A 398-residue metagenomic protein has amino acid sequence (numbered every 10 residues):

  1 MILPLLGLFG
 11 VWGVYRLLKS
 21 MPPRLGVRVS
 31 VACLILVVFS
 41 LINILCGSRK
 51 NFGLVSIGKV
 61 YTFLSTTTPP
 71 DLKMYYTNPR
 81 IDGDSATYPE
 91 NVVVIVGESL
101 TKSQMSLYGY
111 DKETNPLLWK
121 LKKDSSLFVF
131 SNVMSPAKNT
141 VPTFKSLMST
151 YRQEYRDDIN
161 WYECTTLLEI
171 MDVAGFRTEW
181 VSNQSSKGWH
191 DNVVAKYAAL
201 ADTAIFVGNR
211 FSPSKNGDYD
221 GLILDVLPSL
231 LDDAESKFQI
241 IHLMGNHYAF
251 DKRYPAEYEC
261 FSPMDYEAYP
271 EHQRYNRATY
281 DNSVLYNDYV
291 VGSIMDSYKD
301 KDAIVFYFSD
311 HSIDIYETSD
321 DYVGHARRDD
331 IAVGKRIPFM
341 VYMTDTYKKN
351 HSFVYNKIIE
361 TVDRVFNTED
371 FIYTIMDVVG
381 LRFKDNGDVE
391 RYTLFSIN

Functional and structural regions predicted by a protein language model:
M1-V55: Transmembrane and membrane-interface helices of multi-pass, inner-membrane envelope-modifying transferases
P4-V11, N43-I95, S99-E267, R336 (+1 more regions): Active-site-proximal alpha/beta segments of enzymes that process anionic O-linked groups
K73-D84, Y286-D296, Y347: Short, motif-level signal for alpha-helix interfacial/capping segments enriched in acidic residues and aromatics/proline
V93, S283-G324, M376: Metal-dependent active-site segment of extracytoplasmic phospho-/sulfohydrolases and closely related
G109-E113, A303, F308-H351, D388: Histidine-centered active-site microenvironments of extracellular/periplasmic hydrolases and transferases
D158-T165, R274-N287, R327-K335, K348-I375 (+1 more regions): A short beta-strand-to-alpha-helix junction
N209-S212, P270-T279: Short glycine/proline- and acidic residue-enriched helix-loop micro-motifs that form flexible lids or anion-recognition
A256-Y275, Y347-Y355: Flexible internal linker/loop segments at domain or repeat junctions
